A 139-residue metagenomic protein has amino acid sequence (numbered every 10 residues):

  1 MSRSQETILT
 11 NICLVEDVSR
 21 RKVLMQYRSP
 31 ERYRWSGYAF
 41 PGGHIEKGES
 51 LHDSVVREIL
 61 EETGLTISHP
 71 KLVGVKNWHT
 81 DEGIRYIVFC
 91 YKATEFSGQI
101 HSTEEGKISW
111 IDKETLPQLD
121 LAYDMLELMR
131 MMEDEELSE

Functional and structural regions predicted by a protein language model:
M1-V23, P41-H44, V75: Conserved N-terminal beta-strand and adjoining loop/helix that marks the start of the Nudix/MutT-like hydrolase domain
Q5, V15, P30-E31, Q99-H101: Short secondary-structure boundary/capping segments
I8, W35, F40, I67 (+1 more regions): Short connector loops at helix/strand junctions that flank enzyme active sites, especially segments positioning acidic
V18, S29-E31, W78: Short polar/acidic secondary-structure junctions
K22-E61: Conserved Nudix-box catalytic region and its N-terminal flanking loop in Nudix hydrolases and closely related
I45-S68, W78-L128: Unchanged
P70-G74: Conserved S-adenosyl-L-methionine
L128-E139: Charged phosphate-binding loop/patch that engages nucleotide di/tri-phosphates or the phosphate backbone of nucleic
